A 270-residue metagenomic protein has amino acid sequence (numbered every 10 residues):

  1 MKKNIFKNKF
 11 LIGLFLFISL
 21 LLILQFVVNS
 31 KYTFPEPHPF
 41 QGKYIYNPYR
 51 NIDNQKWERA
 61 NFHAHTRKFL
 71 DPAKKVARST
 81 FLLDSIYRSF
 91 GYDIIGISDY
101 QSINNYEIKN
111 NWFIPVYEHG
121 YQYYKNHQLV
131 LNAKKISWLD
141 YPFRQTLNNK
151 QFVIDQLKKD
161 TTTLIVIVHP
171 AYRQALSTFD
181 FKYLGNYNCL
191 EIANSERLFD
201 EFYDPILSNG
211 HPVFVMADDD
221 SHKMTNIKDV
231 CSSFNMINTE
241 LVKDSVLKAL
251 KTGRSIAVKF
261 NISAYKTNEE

Functional and structural regions predicted by a protein language model:
M1-D53, S221-E270: C-terminal functional module detector
Q25-V168, S177, Y183-G185, I192-P205 (+1 more regions): A metal-dependent hydrolase metal-coordination microenvironment
E107, A133, L207-G210, K266-E270: Solvent-exposed, non-transmembrane amphipathic alpha-helical segments
N111, L184-L190, G210-F214, C231-F234: Glycine-enriched alpha-helix->loop->beta-strand junction motifs that scaffold or abut catalytic
W112, H127-L129, C189, S233-N238 (+1 more regions): Generic structural signal for residues positioned in beta-strands
T162, H211, R254-S255: Residue-level recognition of short, well-ordered coil/turn positions that link secondary-structure elements
Q174: An aromatic- and histidine-rich active-site surface loop
